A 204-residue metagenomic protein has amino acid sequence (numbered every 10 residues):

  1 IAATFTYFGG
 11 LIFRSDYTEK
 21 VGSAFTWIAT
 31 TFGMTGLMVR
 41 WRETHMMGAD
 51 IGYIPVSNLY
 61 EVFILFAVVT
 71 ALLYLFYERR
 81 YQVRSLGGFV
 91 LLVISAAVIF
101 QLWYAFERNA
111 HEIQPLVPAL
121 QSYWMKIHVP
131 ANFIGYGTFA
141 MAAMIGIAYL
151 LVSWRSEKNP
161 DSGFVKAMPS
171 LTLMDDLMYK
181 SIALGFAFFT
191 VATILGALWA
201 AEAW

Functional and structural regions predicted by a protein language model:
I1-W204: Polytopic transmembrane helical bundles with strong interfacial aromatic enrichment
